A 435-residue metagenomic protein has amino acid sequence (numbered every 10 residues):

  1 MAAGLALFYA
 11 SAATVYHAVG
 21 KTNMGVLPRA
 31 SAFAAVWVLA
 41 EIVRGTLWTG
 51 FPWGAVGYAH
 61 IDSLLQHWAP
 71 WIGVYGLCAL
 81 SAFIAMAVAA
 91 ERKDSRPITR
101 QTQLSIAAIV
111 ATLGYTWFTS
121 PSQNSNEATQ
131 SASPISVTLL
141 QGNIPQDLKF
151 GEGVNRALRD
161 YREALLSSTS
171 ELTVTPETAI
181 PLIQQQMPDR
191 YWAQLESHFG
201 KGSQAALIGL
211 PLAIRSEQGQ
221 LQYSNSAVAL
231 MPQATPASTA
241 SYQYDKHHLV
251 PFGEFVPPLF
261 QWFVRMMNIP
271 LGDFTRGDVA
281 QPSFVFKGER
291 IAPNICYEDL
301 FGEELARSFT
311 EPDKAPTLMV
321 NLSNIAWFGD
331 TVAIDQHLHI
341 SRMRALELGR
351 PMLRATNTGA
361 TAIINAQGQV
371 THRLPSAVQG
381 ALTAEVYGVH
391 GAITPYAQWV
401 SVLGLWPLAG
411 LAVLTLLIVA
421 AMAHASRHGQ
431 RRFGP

Functional and structural regions predicted by a protein language model:
M1-S122, L322, G329-D330, Q367 (+2 more regions): Membrane-embedded alpha-helical bundles of multi-pass enzymes that act on lipidic or dolichyl-linked glycan substrates
T119-V402: Soluble catalytic domains of enzymes that build or remodel membrane lipids, polysaccharides, and related
